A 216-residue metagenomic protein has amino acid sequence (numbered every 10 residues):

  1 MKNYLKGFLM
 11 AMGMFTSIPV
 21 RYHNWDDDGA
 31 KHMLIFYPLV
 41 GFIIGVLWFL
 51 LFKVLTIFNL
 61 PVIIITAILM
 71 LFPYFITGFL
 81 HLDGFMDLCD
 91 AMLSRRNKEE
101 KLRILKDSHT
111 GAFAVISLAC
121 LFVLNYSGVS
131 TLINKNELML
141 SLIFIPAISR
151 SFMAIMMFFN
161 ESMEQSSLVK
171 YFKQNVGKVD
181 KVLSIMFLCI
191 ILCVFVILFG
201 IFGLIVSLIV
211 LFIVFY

Functional and structural regions predicted by a protein language model:
M1-G78, L93-N97, A114-Y216: Hydrophobic alpha-helical transmembrane segments
F79-A114: Aspartate-rich (DDxxD/NDxxD/DxxxD) Mg2+/diphosphate-binding motifs and their adjoining helix-loop segments
